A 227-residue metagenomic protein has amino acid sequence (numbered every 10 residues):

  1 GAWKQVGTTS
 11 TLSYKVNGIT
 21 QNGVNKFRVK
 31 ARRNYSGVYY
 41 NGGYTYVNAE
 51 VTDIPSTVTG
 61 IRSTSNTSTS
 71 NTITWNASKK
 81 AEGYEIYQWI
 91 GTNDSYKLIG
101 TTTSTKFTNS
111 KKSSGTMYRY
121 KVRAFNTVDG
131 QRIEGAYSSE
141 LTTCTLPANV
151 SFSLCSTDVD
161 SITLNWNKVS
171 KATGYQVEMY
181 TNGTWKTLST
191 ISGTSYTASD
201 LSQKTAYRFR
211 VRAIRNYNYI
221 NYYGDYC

Functional and structural regions predicted by a protein language model:
G1-Q5, K30, S78-L98, K121 (+4 more regions): Extracellular low-complexity, O-glycosylation-prone stalks/linkers
G1-V16, C227: Low-complexity/repetitive intrinsically disordered segments
L12-Y14, T105-F107, T194-Y196: Short strand-edge motifs at loop-to-beta-strand transitions and within beta-strands of extracellular beta-rich domains
V16, N25, A49-D53, S63-N66 (+8 more regions): Polar/charged side chains located within well-ordered beta-strands of beta-rich proteins
V16-G37, N109-G130, A198-Y219: Beta-strand-rich modules
Q21, V38-K80, S114, Q131-K171 (+2 more regions): Pro/Thr/Ser/Gly-rich low-complexity, intrinsically disordered linker/stalk tracts
G23, V51-D53, I86, Y96 (+3 more regions): Intrinsically disordered, low-complexity segments of exported/surface proteins
